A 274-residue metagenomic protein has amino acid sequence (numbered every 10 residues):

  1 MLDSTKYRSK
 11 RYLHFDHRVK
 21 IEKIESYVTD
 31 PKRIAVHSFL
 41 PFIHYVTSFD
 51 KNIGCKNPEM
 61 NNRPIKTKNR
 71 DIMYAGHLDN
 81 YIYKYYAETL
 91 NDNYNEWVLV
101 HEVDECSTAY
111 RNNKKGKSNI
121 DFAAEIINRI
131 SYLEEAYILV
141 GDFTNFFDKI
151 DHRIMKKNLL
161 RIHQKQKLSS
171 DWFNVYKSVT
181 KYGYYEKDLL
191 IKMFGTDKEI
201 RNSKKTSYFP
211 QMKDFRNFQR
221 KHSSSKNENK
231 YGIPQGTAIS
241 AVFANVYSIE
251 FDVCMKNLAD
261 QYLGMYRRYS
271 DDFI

Functional and structural regions predicted by a protein language model:
M1-T196: Conserved two-metal-ion catalytic palm core of "right-hand" nucleic acid polymerases, unifying RNA-dependent RNA
S131-Y269, I274: Conserved polymerase palm-domain catalytic core
